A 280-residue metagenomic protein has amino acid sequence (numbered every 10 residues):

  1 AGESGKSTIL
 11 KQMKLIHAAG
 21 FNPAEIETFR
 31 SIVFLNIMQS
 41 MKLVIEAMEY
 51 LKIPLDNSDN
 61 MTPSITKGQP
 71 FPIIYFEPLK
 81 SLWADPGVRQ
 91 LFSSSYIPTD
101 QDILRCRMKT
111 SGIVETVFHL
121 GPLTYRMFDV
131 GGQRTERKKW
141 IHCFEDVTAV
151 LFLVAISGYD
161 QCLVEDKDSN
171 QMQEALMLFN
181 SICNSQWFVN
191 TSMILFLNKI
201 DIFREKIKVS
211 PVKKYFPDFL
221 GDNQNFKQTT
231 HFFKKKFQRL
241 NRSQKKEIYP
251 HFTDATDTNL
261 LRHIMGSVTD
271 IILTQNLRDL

Functional and structural regions predicted by a protein language model:
A1: P-loop (Walker A) phosphate-binding loop of NTP-binding proteins
S4-G5: Conserved glycine(s) of the Walker
T8-Y96: P-loop NTPase motor core
G20-Q39, S94-P122, E136, D279: Switch I (effector-binding) loop of TRAFAC-class P-loop GTPase G-domains
P70-Y75, L79, D85-I103, M108-V114 (+2 more regions): Conserved GTP-binding G-domain of TRAFAC-class P-loop NTPases and closely related GTPase folds
H119-W140, G158-C162: Switch II (G3) loop of P-loop NTPases
